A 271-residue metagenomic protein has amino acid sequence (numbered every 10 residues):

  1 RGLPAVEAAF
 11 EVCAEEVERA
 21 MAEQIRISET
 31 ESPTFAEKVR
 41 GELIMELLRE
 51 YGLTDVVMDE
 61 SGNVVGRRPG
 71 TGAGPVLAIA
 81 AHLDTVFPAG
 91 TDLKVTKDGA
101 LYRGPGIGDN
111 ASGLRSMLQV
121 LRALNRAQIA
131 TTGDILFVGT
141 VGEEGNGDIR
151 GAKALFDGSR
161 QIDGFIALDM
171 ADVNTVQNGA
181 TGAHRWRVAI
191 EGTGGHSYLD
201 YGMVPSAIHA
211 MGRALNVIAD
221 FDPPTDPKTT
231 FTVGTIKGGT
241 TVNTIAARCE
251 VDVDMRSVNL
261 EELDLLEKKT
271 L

Functional and structural regions predicted by a protein language model:
R1-R103: Acidic/His- and Gly-rich active-site-bordering loop/insert found across diverse amide/peptide-bond hydrolases
R1-V12, Q24-I25, E29, D55 (+2 more regions): Metal-dependent amide/peptide-bond hydrolase catalytic core, centered on the "pita-bread" metallohydrolase fold
E16, R150, F156-H209, N216 (+1 more regions): Metal-dependent peptidase/peptidase-like ectodomains
M21, I25, E42-M45, R115-R122 (+2 more regions): Predominant activation on well-ordered alpha-helical scaffold segments within soluble catalytic domains
K38, L101, G106, N110-T181 (+2 more regions): Acidic/histidine-rich catalytic neighborhood of metal-dependent amide-processing enzymes
H82-V86, D92, A171-V173, A180-A183 (+1 more regions): Short glycine-enriched loops at secondary-structure junctions
G99-G108, G195-D200, G239: A short glycine/serine-rich beta->alpha loop
